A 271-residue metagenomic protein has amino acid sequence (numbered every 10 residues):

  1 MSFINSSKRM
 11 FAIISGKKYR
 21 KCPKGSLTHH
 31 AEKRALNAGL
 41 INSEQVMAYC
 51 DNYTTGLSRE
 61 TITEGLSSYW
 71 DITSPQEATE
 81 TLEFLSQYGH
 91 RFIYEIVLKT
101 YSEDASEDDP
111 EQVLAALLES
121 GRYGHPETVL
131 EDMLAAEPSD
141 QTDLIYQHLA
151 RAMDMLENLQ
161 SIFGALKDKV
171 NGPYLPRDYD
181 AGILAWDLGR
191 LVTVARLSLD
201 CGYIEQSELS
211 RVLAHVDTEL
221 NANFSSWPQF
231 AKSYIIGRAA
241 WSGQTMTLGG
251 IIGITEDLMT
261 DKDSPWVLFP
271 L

Functional and structural regions predicted by a protein language model:
S2-S210, H215-L271: Polar/charged low-complexity regulatory segments
